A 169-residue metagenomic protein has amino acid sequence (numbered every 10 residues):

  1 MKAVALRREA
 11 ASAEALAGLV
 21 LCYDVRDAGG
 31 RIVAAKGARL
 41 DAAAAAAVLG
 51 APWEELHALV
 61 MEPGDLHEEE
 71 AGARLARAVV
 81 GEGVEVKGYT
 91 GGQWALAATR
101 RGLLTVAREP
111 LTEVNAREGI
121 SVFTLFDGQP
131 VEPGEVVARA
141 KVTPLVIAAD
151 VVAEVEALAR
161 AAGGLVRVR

Functional and structural regions predicted by a protein language model:
M1-A17, A159-R169: Helix-rich terminal scaffold detector
E14-D24, A38-W53: N-terminal glycine-rich anion-binding loops that anchor highly charged ligand groups
L59: Anionic-ligand-binding alpha/beta catalytic cores of soluble enzymes and soluble regulatory domains that recognize
L66-E69, R74: Feature captures the catalytic cores and cofactor-binding loops of soluble hydro-lyases/lyases that act on carboxylate
R74-R169: Short, glycine/charged-enriched hinge/interface segments at domain edges or termini
